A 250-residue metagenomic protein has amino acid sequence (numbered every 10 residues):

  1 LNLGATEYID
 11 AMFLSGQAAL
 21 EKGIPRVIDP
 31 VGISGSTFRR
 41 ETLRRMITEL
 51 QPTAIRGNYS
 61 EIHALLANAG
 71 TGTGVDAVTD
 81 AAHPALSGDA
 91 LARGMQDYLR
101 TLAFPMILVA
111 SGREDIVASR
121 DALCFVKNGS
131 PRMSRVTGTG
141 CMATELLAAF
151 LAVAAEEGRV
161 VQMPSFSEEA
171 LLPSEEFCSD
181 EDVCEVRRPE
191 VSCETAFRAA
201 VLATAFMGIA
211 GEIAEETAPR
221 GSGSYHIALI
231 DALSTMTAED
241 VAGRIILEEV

Functional and structural regions predicted by a protein language model:
A5-E7, G32-S36, I116, M133: Short, small-residue-enriched loops and turns at beta-alpha junctions that line or gate enzyme active sites
E7-L14, T37-E41, G57-S60, L86 (+6 more regions): Conserved active-site and cofactor/substrate-binding residues in soluble primary-metabolism enzymes
A11, G16-G57: Glycine/small-residue-rich loop that forms an oxyanion/phosphate-binding "nest" at active or ligand-binding sites
A18, K22, E49, T53 (+5 more regions): Change "in soluble alpha/beta enzymes" to "in soluble alpha/beta proteins
P25-V27, T53-A54, M106-V109, E114-I116 (+5 more regions): Structural motif
R39-F125, P131-S134, V186: Conserved phosphate/ATP/ADP-binding segment of small-molecule kinases
A64, T137-P173, D180-D182, V186-E190 (+1 more regions): Short, small-residue alpha-helix embedded
S165-V191, G208-V250: Charged C-terminal helix
